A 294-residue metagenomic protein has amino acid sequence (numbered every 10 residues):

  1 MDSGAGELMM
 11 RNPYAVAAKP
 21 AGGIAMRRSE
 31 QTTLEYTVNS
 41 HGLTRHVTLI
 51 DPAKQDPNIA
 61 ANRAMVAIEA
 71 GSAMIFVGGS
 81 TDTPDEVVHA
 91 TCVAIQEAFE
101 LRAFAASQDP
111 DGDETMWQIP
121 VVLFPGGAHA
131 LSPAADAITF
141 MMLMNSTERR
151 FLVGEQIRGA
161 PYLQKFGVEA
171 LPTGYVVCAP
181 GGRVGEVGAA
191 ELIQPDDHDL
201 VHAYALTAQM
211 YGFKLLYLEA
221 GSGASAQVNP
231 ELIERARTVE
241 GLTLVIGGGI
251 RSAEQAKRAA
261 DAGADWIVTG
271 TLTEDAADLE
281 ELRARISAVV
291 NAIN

Functional and structural regions predicted by a protein language model:
N12-I50, G159-L171: N-terminal amphipathic alpha-helix/helix-capping segment at the start of soluble metabolic enzymes
T44-A60, F124-G127, P180-V201, I246: Active-site mouth loops of central-metabolism enzymes
H46-I50, I75-V77, V121-L123, I138-F140 (+4 more regions): Hydrophobic faces of well-ordered beta-strands that scaffold small-molecule active sites in alpha/beta enzyme cores
F76-D82, M141-F151, A220, G249-I250 (+1 more regions): Glycine-rich phosphate-binding active-site loops on the catalytic face of alpha/beta enzymes
V87-L123, A226-R251, R285-N294: Alpha-helix-loop-beta-strand connector modules within alpha/beta enzyme cores
G127-A135, I250-I267: Catalytic cores of alpha/beta
H129-Q209: Conserved anion-binding
R183-I233, T269-A284: Glycine/Thr-rich beta-alpha phosphate-binding loop at enzyme active sites
